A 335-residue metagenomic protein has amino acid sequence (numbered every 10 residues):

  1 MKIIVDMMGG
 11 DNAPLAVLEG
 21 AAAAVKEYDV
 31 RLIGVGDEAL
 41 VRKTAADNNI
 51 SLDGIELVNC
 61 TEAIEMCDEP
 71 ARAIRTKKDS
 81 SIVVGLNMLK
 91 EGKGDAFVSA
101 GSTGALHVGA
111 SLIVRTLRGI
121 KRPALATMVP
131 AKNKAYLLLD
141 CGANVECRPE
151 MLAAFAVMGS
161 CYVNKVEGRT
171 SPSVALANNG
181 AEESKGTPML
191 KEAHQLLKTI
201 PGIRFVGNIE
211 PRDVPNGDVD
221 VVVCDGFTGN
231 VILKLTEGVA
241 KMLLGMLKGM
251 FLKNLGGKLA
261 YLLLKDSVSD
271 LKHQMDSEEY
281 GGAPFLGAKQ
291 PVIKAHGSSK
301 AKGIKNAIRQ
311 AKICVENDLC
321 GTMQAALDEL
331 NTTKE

Functional and structural regions predicted by a protein language model:
M1-R42: N-terminal phosphate-binding or glycine-rich loops at protein starts, especially the Walker A/P-loop of NTPases
V5-P14, A143-A153, K294-A301: Short, glycine-rich nucleotide/cofactor-binding loops
D6, G34-G36, V58, S99-G101 (+6 more regions): Short beta-strand segments
A13-V17, D79-G92, A96-A110, L117 (+6 more regions): Short glycine/serine/threonine-rich phosphate/pyrophosphate-binding segments that cradle anionic phosphate groups
L15-A16, R31-I33, A39-R42, V145-G207 (+3 more regions): Glycine-rich phosphate/diphosphate-binding loop of Rossmann-like nucleotide-binding domains
I50-G94: Phosphate/nucleotide-donor binding subsite
S111-A124, M128-L138, D218-V222, G226-E335: Glycine-rich phosphate/nucleotide-binding loop
